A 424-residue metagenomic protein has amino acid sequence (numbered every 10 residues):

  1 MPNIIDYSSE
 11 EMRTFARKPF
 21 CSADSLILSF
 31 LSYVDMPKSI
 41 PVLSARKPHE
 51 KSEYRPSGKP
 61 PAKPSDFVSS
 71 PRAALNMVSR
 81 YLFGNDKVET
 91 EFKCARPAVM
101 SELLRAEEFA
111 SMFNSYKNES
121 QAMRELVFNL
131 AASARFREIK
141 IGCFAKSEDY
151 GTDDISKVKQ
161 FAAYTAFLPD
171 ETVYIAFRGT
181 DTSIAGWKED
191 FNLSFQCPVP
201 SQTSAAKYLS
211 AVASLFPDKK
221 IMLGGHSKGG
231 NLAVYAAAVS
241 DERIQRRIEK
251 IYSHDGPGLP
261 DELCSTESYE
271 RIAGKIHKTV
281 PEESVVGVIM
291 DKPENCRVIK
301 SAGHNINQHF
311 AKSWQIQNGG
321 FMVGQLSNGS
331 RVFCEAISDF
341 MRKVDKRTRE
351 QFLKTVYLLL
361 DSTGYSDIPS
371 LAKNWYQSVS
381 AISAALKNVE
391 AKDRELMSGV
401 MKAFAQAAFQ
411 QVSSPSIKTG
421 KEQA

Functional and structural regions predicted by a protein language model:
M1-A23, I27-E138, G142-A163, L168-V173 (+2 more regions): Alpha/beta hydrolase fold serine-hydrolase catalytic domain that processes acyl esters and thioesters
G224-G229, A233: Gly/Ala-rich beta-loop-alpha elbow adjacent to hydrolase catalytic centers
A233-E242: Short glycine-enriched nucleophile-adjacent loop and the immediately C-terminal alpha-helix near the catalytic center
